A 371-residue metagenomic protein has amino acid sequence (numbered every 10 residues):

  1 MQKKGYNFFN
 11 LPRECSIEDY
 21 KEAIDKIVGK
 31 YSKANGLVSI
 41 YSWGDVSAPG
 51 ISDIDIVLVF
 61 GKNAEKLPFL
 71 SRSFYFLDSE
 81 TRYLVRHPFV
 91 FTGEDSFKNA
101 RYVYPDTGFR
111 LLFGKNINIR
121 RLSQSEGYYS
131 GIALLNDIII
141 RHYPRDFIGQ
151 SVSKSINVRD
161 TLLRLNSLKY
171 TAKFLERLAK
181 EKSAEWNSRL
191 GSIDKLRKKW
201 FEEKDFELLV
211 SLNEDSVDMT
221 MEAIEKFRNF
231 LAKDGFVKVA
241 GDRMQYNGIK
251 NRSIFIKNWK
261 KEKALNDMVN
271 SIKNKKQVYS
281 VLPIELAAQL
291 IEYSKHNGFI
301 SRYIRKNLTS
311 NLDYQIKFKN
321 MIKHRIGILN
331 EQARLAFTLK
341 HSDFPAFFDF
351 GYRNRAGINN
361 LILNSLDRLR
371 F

Functional and structural regions predicted by a protein language model:
M1-E22, K66-Y170, N187-K198, E222-I284 (+1 more regions): Conserved NTP/Mg2+-binding pocket subregion across the NTase superfamily
M1-S39, F206, E214-V217: Helical scaffold of the NTase/Pol beta-like nucleotidyltransferase catalytic core
D25-I54, V59-K66: Active-site nucleotide-donor binding segment shared across nucleotidyl transfer reactions
G61-A64, L175-E181: A generic structural motif
Y170-L175, G298-F299: Terminal low-complexity, intrinsically disordered regions
K182-S211: Short, charged amphipathic alpha-helical segments flanked by flexible coils
F206-L209, E214-A232, R325, L335: Extended non-core architectural segments that shape protein topology and connectivity
D234-F371: Charge-dense, extended regions
